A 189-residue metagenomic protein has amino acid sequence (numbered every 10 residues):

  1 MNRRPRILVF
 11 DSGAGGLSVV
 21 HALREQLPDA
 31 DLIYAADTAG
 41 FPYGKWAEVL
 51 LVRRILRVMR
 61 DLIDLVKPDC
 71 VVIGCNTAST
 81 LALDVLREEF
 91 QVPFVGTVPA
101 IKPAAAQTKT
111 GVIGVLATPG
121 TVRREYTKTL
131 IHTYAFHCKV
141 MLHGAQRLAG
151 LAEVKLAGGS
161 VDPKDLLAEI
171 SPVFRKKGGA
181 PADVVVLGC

Functional and structural regions predicted by a protein language model:
M1-G188: Non-catalytic structural scaffold of enzyme domains
